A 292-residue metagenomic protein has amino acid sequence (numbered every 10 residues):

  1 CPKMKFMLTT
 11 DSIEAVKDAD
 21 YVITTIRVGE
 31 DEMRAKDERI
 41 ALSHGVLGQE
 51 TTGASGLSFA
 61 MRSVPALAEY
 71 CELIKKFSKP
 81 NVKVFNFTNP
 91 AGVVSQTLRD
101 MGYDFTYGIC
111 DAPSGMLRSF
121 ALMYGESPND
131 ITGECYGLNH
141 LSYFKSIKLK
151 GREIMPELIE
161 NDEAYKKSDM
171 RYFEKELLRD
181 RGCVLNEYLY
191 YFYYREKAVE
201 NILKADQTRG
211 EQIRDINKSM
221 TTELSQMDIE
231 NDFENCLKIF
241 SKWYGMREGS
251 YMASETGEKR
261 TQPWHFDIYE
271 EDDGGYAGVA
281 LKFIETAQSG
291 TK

Functional and structural regions predicted by a protein language model:
C1: Glycine-rich phosphate-binding loop and adjoining beta1-alpha1-beta2 segment of Rossmann-like nucleotide-binding folds
M7-D11, Y107: Short acidic-hydrophobic, aromatic-tinged amphipathic segments that line or gate anion-handling sites
E14-A15: Structural alpha-helical scaffold elements that stabilize or flank donor/cofactor-binding regions in carbohydrate
A19: An anion/phosphate-binding loop that grips the pyrophosphate of nucleotide cofactors and donors
V28, N89-A91, C110-M116, C135-S142: Glycine-rich beta-alpha junction loops
V28-M101: Rossmann-fold NAD(P)-binding glycine/threonine-rich loop
D104-Y124: Acidic, His- and aromatic-enriched active-site or binding-groove loops in soluble protein domains that engage sugars
L122-K292: Long, compositionally biased stretches enriched for glycine and/or charged residues
